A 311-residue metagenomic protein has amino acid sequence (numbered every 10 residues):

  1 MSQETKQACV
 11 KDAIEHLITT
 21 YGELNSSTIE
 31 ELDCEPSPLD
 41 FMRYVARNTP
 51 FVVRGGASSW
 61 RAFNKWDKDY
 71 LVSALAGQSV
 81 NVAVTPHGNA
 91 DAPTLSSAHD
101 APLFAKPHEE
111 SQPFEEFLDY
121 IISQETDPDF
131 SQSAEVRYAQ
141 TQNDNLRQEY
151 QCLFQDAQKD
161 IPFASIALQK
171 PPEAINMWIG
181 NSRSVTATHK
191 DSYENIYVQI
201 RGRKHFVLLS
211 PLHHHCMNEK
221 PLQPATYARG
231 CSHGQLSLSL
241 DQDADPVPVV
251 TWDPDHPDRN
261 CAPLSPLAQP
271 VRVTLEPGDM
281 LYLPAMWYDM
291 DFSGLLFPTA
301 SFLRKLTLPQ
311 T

Functional and structural regions predicted by a protein language model:
M1-M280, Y288-T311: N-terminal accessory scaffold of Fe(II)-dependent oxygenases
